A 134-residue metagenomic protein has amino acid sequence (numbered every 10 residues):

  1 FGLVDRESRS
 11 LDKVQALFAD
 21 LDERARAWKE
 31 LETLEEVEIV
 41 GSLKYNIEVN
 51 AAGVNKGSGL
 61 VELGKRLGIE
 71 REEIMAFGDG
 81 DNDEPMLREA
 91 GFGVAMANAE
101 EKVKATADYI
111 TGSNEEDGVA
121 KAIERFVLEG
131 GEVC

Functional and structural regions predicted by a protein language model:
F1-F77, D81-M86: Conserved acidic, metal-coordinating active-site core of Asp-based, Mg2+-dependent phosphoryl-transfer enzymes
E48-C134: Mg2+-dependent phosphoryl-transfer enzymes with acidic/Ser/Thr/Gly-rich catalytic loops
